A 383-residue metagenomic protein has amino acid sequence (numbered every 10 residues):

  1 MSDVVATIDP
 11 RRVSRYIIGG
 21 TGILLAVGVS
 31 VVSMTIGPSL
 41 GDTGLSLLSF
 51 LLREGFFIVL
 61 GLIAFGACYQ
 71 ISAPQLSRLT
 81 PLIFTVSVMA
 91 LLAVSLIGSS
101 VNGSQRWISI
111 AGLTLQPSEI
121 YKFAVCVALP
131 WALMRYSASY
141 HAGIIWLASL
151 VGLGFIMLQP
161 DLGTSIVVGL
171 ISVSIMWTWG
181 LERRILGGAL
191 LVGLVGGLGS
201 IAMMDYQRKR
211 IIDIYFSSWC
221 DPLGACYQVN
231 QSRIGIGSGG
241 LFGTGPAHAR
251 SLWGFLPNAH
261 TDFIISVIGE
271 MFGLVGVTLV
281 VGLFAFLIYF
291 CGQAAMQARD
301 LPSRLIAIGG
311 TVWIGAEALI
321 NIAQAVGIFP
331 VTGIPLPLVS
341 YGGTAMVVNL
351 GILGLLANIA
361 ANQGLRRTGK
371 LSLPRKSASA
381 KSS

Functional and structural regions predicted by a protein language model:
M1-P10, L45: Cytosolic juxtamembrane amphipathic/interface segments immediately preceding and feeding into a transmembrane helix
M1-V4, L319-S383: A juxtamembrane structural motif centered on a specific transmembrane helix
I8-T21: N-terminal export and membrane-targeting signals
I18-M34, P38-N230, S266-Q324, G351-L355 (+1 more regions): Hydrophobic alpha-helical transmembrane segments of multi-pass inner membrane proteins, especially in bacterial systems
A111-Y121, L158-P160, G240-G245, I334-V348: Glycine/serine-rich anion-binding loops at beta->alpha junctions that coordinate negatively charged ligand groups
D161-I166, T244-A249, A259-T261, T278 (+3 more regions): Transmembrane helix boundary and interhelical junction motifs in multipass membrane proteins
S217-T261, F272-G276: TM-adjacent membrane-interface loops and short helices in multi-pass inner/ER membrane proteins
